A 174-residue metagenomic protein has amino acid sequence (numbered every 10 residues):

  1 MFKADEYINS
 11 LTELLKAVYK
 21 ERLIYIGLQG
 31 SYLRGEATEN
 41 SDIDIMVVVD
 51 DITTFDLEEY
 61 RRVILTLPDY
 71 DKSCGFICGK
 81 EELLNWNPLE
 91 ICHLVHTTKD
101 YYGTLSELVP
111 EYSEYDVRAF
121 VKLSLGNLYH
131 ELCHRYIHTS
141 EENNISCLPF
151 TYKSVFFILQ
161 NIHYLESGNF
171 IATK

Functional and structural regions predicted by a protein language model:
M1-V18, R34-N40, M46-P88: Metal-dependent nucleotidyltransferase catalytic core
L23-Y32: Short gly/ser-rich loop at a beta-strand->alpha-helix junction or flexible surface loop bordering the NTP-binding
V49-F55, Y102-Y112: Short, polar/flexible loop-turn hinges at active-site or ligand-entry regions and domain interfaces
S73-F76, L89-H96, K122-L123, E141: A general structural signal for short secondary-structure boundary/capping elements
G75-K80, S106-P110, T139: Short acidic, glycine/Ser/Thr-rich loop/turn "cap" segments at secondary-structure junctions
N85-E107: Ordered, amphipathic secondary-structure segments that act as subunit-interaction surfaces in large macromolecular
E111-K174: Conserved nucleotidyltransferase catalytic core and NTase-mimicking acidic/glycine-rich helix/loop elements in nucleic
